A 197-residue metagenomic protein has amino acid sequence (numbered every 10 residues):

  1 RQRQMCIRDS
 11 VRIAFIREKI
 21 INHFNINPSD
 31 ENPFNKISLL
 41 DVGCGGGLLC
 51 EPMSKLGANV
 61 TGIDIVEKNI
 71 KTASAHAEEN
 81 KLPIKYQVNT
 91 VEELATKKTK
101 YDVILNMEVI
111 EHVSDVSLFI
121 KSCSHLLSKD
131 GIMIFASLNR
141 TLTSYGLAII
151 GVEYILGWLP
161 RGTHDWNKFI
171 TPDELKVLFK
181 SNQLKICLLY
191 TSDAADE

Functional and structural regions predicted by a protein language model:
Q2-D9, Y190-E197: Conserved small/polar residues in nucleotide/adenosyl-binding loops
R8, T141-T163, S192: Alpha-helical membrane-targeting segments
R8-N35: Conserved alpha-helix/loop element of class I SAM-dependent methyltransferases that forms part of the SAM/SAH-binding
I20, F24, A77, F179: Conserved hydrophobic residues forming the short capping helix/wall of the S-adenosyl-L-methionine
N27-Y145, P172: Conserved SAM-binding loop
S137, G157-E174: Acceptor-substrate binding/catalytic loop of class I
N167-N182, L189: Short alpha-helix
